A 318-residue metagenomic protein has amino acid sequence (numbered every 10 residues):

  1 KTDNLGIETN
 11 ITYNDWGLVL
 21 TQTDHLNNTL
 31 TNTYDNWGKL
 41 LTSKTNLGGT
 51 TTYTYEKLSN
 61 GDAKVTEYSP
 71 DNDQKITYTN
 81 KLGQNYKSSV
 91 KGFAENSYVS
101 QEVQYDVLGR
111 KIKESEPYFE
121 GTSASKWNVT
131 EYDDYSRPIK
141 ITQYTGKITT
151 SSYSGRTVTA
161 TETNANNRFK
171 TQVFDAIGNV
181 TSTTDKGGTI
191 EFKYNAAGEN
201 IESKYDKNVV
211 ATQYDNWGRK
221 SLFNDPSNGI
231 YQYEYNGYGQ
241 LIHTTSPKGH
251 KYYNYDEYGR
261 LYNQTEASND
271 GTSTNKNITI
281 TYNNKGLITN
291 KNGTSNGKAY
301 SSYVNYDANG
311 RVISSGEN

Functional and structural regions predicted by a protein language model:
K1-N318: Acidic, low-complexity segments
